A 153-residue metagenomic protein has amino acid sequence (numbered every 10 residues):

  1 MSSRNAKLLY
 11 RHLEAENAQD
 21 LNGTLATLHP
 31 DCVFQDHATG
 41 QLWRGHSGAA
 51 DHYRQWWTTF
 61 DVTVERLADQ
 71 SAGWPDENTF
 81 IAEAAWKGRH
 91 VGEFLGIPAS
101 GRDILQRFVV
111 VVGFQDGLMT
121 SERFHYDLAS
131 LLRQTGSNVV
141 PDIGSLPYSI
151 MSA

Functional and structural regions predicted by a protein language model:
M1-A153: C-terminal and inter-domain tail/linker signature
